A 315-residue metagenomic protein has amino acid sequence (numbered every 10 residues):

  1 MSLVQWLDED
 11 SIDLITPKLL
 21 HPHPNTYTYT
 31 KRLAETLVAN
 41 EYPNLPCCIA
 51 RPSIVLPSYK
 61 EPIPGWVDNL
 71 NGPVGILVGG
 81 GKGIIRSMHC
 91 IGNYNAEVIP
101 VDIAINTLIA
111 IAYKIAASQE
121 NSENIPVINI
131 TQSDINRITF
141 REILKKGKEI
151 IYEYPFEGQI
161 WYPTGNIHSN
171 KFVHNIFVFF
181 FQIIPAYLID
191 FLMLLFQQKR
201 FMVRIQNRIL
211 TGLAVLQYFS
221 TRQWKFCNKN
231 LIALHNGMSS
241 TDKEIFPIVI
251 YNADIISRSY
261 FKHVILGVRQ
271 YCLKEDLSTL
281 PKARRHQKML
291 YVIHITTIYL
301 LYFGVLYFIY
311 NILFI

Functional and structural regions predicted by a protein language model:
M1-P22, D242-R284: First extracellular/luminal loop
M1-T28, R32-Q119, I143-I151: NAD(P)-dependent short-chain dehydrogenase/reductase
T28, N95-V101, R137, T221 (+3 more regions): Short, solvent-exposed loop/helix junctions and linker helices that flank or host conserved functional motifs
L33, A50, A104, D134 (+5 more regions): 4′-phosphopantetheine-dependent carrier domains
V78-K82, I109, I232, N236 (+2 more regions): Amphipathic, well-packed alpha-helical segments that form the structural scaffold of globular domains
K114-V215, C227-G237, T241-V249, I256 (+2 more regions): Mid/C-terminal beta-alpha module of Rossmann-like enzyme folds, strongest in SDR-family dehydrogenases/epimerases
F172-A186, A283-I315: Alpha-helical bilayer-embedded segments of polytopic membrane proteins, i.e., transmembrane/intramembrane helices
V215-T221: Membrane-interface and transmembrane segments of multi-pass membrane proteins
